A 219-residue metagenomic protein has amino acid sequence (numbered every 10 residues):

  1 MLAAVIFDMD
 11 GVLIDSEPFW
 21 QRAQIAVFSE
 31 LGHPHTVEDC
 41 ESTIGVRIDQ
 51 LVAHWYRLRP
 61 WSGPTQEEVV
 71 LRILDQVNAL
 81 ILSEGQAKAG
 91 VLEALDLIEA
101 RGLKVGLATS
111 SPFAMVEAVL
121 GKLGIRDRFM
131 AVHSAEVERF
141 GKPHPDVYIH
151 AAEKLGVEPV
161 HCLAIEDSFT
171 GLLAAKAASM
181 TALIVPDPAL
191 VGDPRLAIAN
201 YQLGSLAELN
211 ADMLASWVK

Functional and structural regions predicted by a protein language model:
M1-A3, D96-E99, P112-K219: Asp-based, Mg2+/Mn2+-dependent phosphohydrolase catalytic module
M1-S42: Active-site neighborhood of HAD-like aspartate-dependent phosphohydrolases
L13, V105-A108, A164: Conserved SAM-binding loop
W20, I48, A87, H144: Conserved donor sugar-nucleotide recognition element shared by glycan-biosynthetic enzymes
Q21, I25, G45-A53, V70 (+3 more regions): An amphipathic alpha-helix signature
V27-F28, R47-S62, V119, A152: Helix-loop "lid/cap" segments that line or gate small-molecule binding pockets
P34, H54-E93, R101-L103: Metal-dependent phosphoesterase signature
